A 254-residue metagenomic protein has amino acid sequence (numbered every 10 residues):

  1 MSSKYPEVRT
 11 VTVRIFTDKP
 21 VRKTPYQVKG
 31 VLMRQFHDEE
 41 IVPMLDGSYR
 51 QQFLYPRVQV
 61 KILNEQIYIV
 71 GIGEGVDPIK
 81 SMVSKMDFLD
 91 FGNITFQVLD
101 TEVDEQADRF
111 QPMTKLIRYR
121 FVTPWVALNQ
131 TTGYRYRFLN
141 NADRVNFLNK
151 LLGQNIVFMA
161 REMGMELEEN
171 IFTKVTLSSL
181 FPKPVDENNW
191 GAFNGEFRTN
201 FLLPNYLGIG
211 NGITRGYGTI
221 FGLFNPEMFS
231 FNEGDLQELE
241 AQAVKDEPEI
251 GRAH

Functional and structural regions predicted by a protein language model:
M1-H254: RNA-interacting cores
